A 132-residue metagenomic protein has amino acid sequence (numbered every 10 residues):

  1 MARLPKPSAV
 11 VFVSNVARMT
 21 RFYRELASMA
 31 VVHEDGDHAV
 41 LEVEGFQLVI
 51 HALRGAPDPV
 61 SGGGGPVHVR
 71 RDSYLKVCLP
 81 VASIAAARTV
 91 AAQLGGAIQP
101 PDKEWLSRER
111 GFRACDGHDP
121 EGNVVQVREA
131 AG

Functional and structural regions predicted by a protein language model:
M1-S8, M29-P80, R88-H118, E129-G132: Vicinal oxygen chelate
V10-F12: A conserved hydrophobic helix/loop-capping motif in glycosyltransferases and polysaccharide synthases
M19-R24, A91, G122: Conserved active-site tyrosine of GNAT-family acetyltransferases
V124-V127: Short glycine-/small-residue motifs
